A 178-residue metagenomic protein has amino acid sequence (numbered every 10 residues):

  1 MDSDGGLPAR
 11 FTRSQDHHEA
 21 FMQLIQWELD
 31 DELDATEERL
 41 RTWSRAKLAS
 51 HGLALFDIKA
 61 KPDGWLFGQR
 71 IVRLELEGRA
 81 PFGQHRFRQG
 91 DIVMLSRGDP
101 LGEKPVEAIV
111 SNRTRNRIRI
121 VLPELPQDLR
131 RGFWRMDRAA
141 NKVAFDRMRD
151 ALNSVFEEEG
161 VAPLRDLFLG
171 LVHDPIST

Functional and structural regions predicted by a protein language model:
M1-R86: Charged, low-complexity interaction regions that mediate assembly/partner binding in large macromolecular machines
D2-L24, R79-T178: Pre-ATPase regulatory/linker segments immediately N-terminal to the P-loop/RecA-like helicase/translocase core
